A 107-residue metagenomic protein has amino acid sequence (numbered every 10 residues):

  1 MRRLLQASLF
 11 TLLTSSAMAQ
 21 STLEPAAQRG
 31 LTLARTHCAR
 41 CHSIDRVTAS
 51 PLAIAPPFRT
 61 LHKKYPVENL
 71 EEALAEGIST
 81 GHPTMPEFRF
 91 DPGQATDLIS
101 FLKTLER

Functional and structural regions predicted by a protein language model:
R2-F10: Sec-dependent signal peptide recognition, specifically the positively charged N-region followed immediately by
L9-F10, T14-M18, M85: Hydrophobic alpha-helical targeting segments used for export or membrane insertion
A17-L33: Electrostatic cytochrome c docking/interface patches
G30, R35-I44, L98: The canonical Cys-X-X-Cys-His
V47-T48, V67: Short, non-ligating residues that shape and space the ligands of small metal-coordination modules and catalytic
S50-A55: Short cysteine/histidine-rich zinc-coordinating motifs and their immediately flanking basic loops
P57-E106: Extracytoplasmic electron-transfer domains, predominantly the class I c-type cytochrome c fold
